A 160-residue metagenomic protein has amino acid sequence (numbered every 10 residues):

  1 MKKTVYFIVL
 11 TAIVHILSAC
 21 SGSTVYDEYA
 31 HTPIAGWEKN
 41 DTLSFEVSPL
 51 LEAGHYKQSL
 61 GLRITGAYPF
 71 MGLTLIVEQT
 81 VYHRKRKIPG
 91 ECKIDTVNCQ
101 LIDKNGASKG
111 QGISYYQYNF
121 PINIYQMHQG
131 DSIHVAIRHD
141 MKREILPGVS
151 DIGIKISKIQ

Functional and structural regions predicted by a protein language model:
I16-A19: C-terminal motif of bacterial Sec signal peptides marking the signal peptidase cleavage site
S21-T24: Bacterial signal peptide processing site
E28-L50: Post-signal peptide N-terminal segment of mature Sec-exported envelope proteins
D41-S44, K57, G61, V97-I122 (+1 more regions): A beta-strand/beta-hairpin structural motif
E52-L60, Y125-K142: Noncatalytic modules at the cell exterior or secretory-pathway interfaces, chiefly beta-strand-rich lectin/adhesion
I64-A67, Q117-I122, H139-V149: Short acidic/polar inter-strand loop motif in beta-rich domains
P69-I76, G148-D151: Short coil-to-beta strand junction motifs in C2/discoidin
I145-Q160: C-terminal interaction-tip segments
